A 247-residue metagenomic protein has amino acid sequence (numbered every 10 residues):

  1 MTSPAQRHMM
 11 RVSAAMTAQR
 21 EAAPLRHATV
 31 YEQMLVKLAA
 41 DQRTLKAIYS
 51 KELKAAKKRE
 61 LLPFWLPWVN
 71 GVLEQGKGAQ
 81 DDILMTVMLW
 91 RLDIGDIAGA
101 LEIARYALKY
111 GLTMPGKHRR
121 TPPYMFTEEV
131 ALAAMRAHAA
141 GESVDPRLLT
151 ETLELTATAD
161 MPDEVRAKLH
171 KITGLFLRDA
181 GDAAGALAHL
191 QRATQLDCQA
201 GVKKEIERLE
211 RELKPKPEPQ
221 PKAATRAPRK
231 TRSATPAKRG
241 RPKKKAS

Functional and structural regions predicted by a protein language model:
M1-D81, R105-D160, P215, P219-S247: N-terminal alpha-helical interaction modules that lie
K77-G78, T121, D163-V165, D197 (+1 more regions): Residue signature of alpha-solenoid helical repeat architecture, marking inter-repeat boundaries and helix-start
T86-V87, R91, V130, R166 (+3 more regions): Structural register within alpha-helical repeat arrays
W90-R91, A134, H170, L177 (+1 more regions): Residue at a conserved register position within TPR or TPR-like alpha-solenoid repeats
